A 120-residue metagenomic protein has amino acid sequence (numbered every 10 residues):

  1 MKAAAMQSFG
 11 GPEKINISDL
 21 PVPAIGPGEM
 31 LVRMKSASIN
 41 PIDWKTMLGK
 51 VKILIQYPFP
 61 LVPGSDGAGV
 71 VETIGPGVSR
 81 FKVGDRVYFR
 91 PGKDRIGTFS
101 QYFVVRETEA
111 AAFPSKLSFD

Functional and structural regions predicted by a protein language model:
M1-K2: Extreme N-terminal starter segment of soluble prokaryotic enzymes
M6, M47, E72-T73, V104-V105: Short beta-strand-to-turn element immediately C-terminal to the catalytic PLP-Schiff-base lysine in fold type I
G10-I15, P41-I42: Short N-terminal binding/cap micro-motifs at the start of the first secondary-structure element
K14-I17, G97: Residues that act as N-cap/strand-start positions at coil-to-secondary-structure junctions
I17-V22, A68-V70, Y102-V104, A110: Conserved hydrophobic/aromatic beta-strand scaffold that supports enzyme active sites
P21-S38, V51-D94: Glycine-rich beta-strand-centered segment in the early N-terminal region that forms part of a ligand/cofactor-binding
I42-L48: Cytochrome P450 core scaffold surrounding the K-helix E-X-X-R motif and the conserved "meander" helix-loop region
Q56, R80, R90-D120: NAD(P)H dinucleotide-binding glycine-rich loop of Rossmann-like/cofactor-binding domains, especially the beta1-alpha1
